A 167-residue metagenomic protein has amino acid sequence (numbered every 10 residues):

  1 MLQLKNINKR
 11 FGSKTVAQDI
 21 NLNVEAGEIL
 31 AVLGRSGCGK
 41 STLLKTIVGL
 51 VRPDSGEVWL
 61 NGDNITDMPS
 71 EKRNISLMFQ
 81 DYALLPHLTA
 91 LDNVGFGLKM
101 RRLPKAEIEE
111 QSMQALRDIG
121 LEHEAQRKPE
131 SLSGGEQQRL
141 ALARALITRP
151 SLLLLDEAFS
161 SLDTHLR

Functional and structural regions predicted by a protein language model:
M1-L166: ABC family nucleotide-binding domain
